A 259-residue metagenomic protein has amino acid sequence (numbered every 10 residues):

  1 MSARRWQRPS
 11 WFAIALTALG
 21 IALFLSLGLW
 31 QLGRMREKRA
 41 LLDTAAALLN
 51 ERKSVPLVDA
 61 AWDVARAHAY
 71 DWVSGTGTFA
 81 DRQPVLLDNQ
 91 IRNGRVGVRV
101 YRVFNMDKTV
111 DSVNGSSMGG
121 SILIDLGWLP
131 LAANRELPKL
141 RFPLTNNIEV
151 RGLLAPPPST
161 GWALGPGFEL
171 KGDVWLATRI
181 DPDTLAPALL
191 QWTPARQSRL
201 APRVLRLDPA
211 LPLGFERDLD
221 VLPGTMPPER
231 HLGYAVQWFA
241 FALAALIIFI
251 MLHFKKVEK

Functional and structural regions predicted by a protein language model:
M1-K259: Surface-exposed, charge/polar-rich loops and edge strands
